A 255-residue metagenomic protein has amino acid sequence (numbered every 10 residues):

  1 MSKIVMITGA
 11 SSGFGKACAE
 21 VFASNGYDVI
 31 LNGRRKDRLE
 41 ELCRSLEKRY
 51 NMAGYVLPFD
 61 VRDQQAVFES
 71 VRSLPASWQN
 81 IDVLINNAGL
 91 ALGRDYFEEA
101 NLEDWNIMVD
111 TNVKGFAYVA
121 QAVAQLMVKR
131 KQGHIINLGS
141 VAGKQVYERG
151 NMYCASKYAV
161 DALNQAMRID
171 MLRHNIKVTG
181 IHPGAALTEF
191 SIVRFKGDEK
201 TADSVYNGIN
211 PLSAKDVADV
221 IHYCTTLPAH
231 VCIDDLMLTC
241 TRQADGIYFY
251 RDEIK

Functional and structural regions predicted by a protein language model:
S11-G13: Conserved glycine-rich cofactor-binding loop
Y27-E41: Conserved glycine-rich Rossmann-like NAD(P)H-binding loop of the short-chain dehydrogenase/reductase
P58-S70, L102: The beta1-alpha1 cofactor-binding region of Rossmann-like NAD(H)/NADP(H)-dependent oxidoreductases
D95-F97, N101-N106: Substrate-binding pocket helix/loop in short-chain dehydrogenase/reductase
A120, S156: Active-site helix of classical SDR
S140: Residue(s) in the substrate-gating loop at a strand-loop-helix junction that position the organic substrate next
G180-I181, E199-I247: C-terminal helical subdomain
